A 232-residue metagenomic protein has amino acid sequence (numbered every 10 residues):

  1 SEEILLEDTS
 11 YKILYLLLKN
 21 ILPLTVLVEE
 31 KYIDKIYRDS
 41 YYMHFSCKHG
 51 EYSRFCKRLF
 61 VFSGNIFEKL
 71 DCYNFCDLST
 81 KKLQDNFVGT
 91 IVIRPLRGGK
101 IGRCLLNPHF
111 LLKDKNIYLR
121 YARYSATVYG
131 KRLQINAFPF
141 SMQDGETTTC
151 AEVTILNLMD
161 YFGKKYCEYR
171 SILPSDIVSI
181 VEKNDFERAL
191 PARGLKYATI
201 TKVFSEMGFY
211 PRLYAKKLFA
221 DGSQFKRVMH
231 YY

Functional and structural regions predicted by a protein language model:
S1-S63, F67, V178-Y232: Conserved active-site-adjacent core of cysteine acyl-enzyme catalytic domains
T9, T25, T80, T90 (+4 more regions): Residue-identity detector for threonine
G50, G64, G89, G98-G102 (+6 more regions): Residue-identity detector for glycine
E68-N136: Non-catalytic propeptide/linker segments at domain boundaries
I117-R188: Active-site nucleophile-adjacent alpha helix/oxyanion-hole segment immediately C-terminal to the catalytic cysteine
